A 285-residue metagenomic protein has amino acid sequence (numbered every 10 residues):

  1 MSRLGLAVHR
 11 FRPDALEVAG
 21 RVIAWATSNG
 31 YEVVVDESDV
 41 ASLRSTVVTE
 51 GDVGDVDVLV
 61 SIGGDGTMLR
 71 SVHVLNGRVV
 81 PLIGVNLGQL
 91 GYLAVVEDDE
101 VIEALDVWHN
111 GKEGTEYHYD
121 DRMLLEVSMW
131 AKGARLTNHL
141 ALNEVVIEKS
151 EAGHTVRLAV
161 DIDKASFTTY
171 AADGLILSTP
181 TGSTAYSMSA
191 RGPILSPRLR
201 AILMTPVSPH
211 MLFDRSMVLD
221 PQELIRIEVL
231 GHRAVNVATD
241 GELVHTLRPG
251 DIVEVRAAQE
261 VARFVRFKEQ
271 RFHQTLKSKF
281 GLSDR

Functional and structural regions predicted by a protein language model:
M1-V58, I62, D99-H118, M129-H139: ATP/NTP phosphate-donor binding region
H9, V60, G64, N86 (+2 more regions): A residue-level signal for conserved active-site and pocket-lining positions in enzyme catalytic cores
A15-L16, G66-S71, T184-S189: Short glycine/serine/threonine-rich phosphate/pyrophosphate-binding segments that cradle anionic phosphate groups
V56, D121-L125, A141-N143, H154-L158 (+6 more regions): A generic structural signal for short beta-strands and their flanking turns/coil linkers
R70, V74-G88: Gly/Ser-rich helix-loop-strand patches that form or flank binding pockets for ribonucleotide-derived cofactors
L90-D173: Catalytic core of DAGKc-family lipid kinases
I147, D163-S166, L212-R285: ATP/nucleoside-binding phosphotransfer catalytic cores, i.e., glycine-rich phosphate-binding loops
A165-F213: Gly/Ser/Thr-rich active-site loops/lids in small-molecule metabolic enzymes that frequently grip phosphoryl groups
